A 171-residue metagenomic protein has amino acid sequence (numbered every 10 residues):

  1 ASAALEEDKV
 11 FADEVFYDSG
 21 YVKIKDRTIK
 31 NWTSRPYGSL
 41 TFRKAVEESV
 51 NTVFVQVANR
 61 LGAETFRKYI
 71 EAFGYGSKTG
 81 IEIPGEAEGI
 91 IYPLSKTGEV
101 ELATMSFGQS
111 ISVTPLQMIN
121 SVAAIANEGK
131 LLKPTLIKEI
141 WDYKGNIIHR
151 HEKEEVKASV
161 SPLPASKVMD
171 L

Functional and structural regions predicted by a protein language model:
A3-L171: Beta-lactam-recognizing serine transpeptidase/beta-lactamase-like catalytic domain environment
